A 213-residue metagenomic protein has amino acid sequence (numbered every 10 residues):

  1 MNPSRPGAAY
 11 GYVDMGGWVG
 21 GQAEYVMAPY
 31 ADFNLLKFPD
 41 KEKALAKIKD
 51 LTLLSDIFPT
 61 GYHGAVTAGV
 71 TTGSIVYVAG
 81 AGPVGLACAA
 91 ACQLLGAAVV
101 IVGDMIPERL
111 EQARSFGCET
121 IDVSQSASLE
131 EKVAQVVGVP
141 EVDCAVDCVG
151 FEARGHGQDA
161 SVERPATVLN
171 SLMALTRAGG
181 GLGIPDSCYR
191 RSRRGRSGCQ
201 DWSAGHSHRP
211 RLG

Functional and structural regions predicted by a protein language model:
M1-K37: Glycine-rich phosphate/adenylate-binding loop and adjacent beta-alpha elements of nucleotide- or dinucleotide-binding
G16, G20, L51-P59, P107 (+5 more regions): Electropositive phosphate-/nucleotide-binding environments in soluble metabolic enzymes
A28-Y30, F38-D40, V123-Q125, P210: Active-site donor-binding loop signature of nucleotide-sugar glycosyltransferases
A31-L35, K41-A44, P59, F151-E152: Active-site/binding-pocket entry motifs
K43-A127, E131, V146: Mid-domain Rossmann-like dinucleotide-binding core that forms the NAD(H)/NADP(H) cofactor-binding site
A68-V70, L95, E111, F116-R211: Glycine-rich cofactor phosphate-binding loops and adjacent beta1-alpha1 units of small-molecule cofactor enzyme domains
